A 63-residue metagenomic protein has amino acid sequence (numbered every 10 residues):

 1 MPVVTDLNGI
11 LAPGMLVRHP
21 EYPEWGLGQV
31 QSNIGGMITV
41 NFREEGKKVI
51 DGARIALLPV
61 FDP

Functional and structural regions predicted by a protein language model:
M1-L16, E24: Mixed-charge, Lys/Arg-rich low-complexity intrinsically disordered regions
M1-V3, K47-P63: Intrinsically disordered, low-complexity, charged/polar segments
G26-S32: Short beta-strand-centered aromatic/proline hotspots
N33, R43: Short, loop-centered acidic/histidine patches that primarily coordinate divalent metals
I38-F42: SH3/SH3-like beta-barrel fold
